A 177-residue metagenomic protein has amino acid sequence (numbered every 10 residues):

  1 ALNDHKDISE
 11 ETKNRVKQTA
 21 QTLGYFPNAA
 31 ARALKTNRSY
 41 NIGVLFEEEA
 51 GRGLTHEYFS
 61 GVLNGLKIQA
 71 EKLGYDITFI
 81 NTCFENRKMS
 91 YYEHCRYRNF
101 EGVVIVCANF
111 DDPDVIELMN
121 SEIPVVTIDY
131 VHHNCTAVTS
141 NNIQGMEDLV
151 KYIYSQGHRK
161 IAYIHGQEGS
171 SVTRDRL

Functional and structural regions predicted by a protein language model:
A1-Y40: N-terminal helix-turn-helix DNA-binding module of bacterial transcription factors
D4, T22-G24, G74, E122 (+1 more regions): Glycine-centered helix-boundary capping/hinge motifs
I8, A30, L54, Y58 (+3 more regions): Conserved acidic
K13, S60-L63, E147, T173-L177: Short, surface-exposed alpha-helical segments at coil->helix boundaries
F26, V106-C107, Q156, V172: Replace "coordinates the UDP/GDP/TDP-sugar" with "coordinates nucleotide-activated sugar donors
N37-K151: Alpha-helical recognition/docking segments in bacterial nutrient-uptake and carbohydrate-utilization systems
L149-L177: An alpha-beta-alpha
